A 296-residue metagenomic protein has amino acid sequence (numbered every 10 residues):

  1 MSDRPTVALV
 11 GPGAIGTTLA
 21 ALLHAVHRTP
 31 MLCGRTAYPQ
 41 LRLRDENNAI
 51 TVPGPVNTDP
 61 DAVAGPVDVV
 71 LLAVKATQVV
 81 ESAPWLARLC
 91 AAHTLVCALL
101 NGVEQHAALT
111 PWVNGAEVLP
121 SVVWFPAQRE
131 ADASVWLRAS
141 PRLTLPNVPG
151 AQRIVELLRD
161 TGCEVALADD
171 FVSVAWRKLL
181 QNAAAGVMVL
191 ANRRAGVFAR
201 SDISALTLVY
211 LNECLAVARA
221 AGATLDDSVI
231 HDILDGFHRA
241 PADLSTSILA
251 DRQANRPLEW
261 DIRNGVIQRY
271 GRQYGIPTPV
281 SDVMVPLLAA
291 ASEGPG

Functional and structural regions predicted by a protein language model:
M1-P53: NAD(P)+-binding Rossmann beta1-loop-alpha1 motif at the extreme N-terminus of oxidoreductases
S2, L208-G296: NAD(P)-dependent Rossmann-like dehydrogenase/reductase catalytic/cofactor-binding core
P5-T6, D68, P141: Nucleotide donor/acceptor-binding cores
L19, A37, A49-D132: Rossmann-like NAD(P)(H) cofactor-binding subdomain of soluble oxidoreductases
A21, A25, P84-R88, P111 (+3 more regions): Short, well-ordered alpha-helices that flank and scaffold nucleotide-derived cofactor binding pockets
R88-L89, A108-E117, D132-A184, M188-S228: Internal alpha-helical scaffold of NAD(P)-dependent oxidoreductase catalytic cores
